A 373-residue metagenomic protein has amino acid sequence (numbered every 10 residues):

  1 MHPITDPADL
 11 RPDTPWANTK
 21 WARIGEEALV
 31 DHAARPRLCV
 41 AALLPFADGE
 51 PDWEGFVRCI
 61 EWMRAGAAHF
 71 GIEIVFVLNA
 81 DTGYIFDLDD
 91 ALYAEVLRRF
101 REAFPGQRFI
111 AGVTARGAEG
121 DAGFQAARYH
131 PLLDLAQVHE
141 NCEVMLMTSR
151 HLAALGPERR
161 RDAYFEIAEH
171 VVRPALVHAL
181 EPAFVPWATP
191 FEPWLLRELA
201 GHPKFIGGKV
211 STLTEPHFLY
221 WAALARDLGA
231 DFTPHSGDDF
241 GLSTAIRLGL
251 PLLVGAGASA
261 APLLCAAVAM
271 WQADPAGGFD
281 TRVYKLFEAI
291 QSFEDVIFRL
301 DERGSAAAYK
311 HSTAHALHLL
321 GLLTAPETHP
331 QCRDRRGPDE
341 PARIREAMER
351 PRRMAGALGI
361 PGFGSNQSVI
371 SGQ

Functional and structural regions predicted by a protein language model:
H2-D9, S243-G372: Structured C-terminal cap/extension of enzyme domains
H2-P190, R333, G356-G362, N366: Active-site beta->alpha loop and helix N-cap motifs at the rims of alpha/beta catalytic domains
D13-N18, R161-H170, W221-P234, G337-P351: A short, hydrophobic/aromatic-rich structural module that often spans a beta strand with its adjoining loop
D52-C59, L92, V96, Q125-R128 (+13 more regions): General structural feature for long, well-ordered alpha-helical segments within catalytic domains of soluble enzymes
W62, R99, E166, E198 (+3 more regions): Alpha-helical scaffold segments in soluble metabolic enzymes
A65, H202, S211, H315-L320: A short, hydrophobic secondary-structure junction motif
A67, G71, Q137-N141, P203 (+3 more regions): Glycine-centered loop/turn motif at secondary-structure junctions
H170-A306: Catalytic alpha/beta core domains of metabolic enzymes, predominantly
